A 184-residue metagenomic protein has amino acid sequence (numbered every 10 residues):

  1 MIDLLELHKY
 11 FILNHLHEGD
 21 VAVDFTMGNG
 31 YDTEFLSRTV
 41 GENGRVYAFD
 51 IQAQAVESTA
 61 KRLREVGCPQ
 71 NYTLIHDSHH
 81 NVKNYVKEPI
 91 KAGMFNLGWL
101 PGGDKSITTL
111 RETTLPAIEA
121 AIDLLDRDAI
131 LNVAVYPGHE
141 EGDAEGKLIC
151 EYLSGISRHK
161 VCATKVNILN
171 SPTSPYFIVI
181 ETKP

Functional and structural regions predicted by a protein language model:
M1-D20, F25, E34, R38: S-adenosyl-L-methionine
H17, N84-M94, L110: A short acidic, Gly/Pro-enriched loop at the edge of an enzyme's catalytic core that lines a small-molecule cofactor
H17, V40-G41, L125-R127: Helix-to-beta-strand junctions that scaffold the AdoMet/dcAdoMet cofactor pocket in Class I SAM-dependent enzymes
T26, A117, L124-V135: Conserved beta-strand signature within the Rossmann-like core of class I S-adenosyl-L-methionine
R45-D50: Conserved SAM-binding motif I beta-strand of class I
V56-K91: S-adenosyl-L-methionine
F95-A117: Mobile active-site "lid"/loop adjacent to the S-adenosyl-L-methionine
H139-P184: Class I S-adenosyl-L-methionine
